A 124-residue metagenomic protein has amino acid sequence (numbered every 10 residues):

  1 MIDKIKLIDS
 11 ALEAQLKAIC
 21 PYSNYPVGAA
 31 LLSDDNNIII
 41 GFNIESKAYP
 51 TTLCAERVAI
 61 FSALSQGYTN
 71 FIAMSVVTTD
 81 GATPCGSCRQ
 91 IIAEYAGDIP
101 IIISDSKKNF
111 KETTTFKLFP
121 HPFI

Functional and structural regions predicted by a protein language model:
M1-I2, K6, T115-K117: Feature of Fe-S/electron-transfer and energy-metabolism proteins that preferentially highlights extended coupling
K4, D9, C85-G86: Charged, amphipathic alpha-helical segments
L7-C20: Short, basic/aromatic recognition patches
Y22-N24, C85: Short solvent-exposed loop/turn micro-motifs enriched in small/polar/acidic residues
P26-S33: Short beta-strand scaffold segments in enzyme catalytic cores
I40-I124: Zn2+-dependent cytidine deaminase-like catalytic core
